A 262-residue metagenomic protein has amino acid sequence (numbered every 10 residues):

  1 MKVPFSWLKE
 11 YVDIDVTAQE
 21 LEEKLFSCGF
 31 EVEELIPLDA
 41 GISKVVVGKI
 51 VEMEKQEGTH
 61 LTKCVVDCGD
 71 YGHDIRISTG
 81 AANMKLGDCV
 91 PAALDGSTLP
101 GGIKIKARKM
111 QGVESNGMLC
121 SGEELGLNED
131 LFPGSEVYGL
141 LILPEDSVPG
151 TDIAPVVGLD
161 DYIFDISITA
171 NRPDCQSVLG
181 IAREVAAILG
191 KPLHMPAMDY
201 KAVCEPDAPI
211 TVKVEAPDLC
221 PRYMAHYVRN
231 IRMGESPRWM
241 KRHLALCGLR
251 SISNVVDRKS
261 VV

Functional and structural regions predicted by a protein language model:
M1-A202, P206: Phosphate-backbone binding interfaces of nucleic-acid-interacting proteins
T17, V178, S236-K241, I252-V255: Hydrophobic (often cysteine-bearing) scaffold residues that line and stabilize catalytic clefts of nucleotide/cofactor
P149-I168, D207-L246: Residues forming anionic-ligand binding surfaces in small-molecule and nucleic-acid pockets of primarily soluble enzymes
P173, I231, R250-S253: Alpha-helix capping and helix-loop boundary segments enriched in small/acidic/polar residues
K259-V262: Conserved small/polar residues in nucleotide/adenosyl-binding loops
